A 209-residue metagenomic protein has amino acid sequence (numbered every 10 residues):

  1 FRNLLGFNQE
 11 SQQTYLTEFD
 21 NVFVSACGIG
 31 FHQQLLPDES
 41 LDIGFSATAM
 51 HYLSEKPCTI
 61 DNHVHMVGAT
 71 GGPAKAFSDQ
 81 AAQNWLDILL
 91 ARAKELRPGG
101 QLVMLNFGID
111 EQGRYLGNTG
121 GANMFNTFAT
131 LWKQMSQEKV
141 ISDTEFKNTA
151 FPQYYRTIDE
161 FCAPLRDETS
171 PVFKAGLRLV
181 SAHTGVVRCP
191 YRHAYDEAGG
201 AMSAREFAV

Functional and structural regions predicted by a protein language model:
R2-Q34: S-adenosyl-L-methionine
C27-G30, S78-A91, T130, T157-A163 (+1 more regions): A Trp-anchored, charged/polar loop motif used as the substrate-binding/catalytic surface of acyl/ester-handling
Q34-L35, H51-E55: A short His-aromatic
D42, H51, T59-P98: A short glycine-rich, Lys/Arg-flanked "PGG" loop and its adjoining helix->strand segment in the class I
F45: A conserved beta-strand element that flanks and buttresses the S-adenosyl-L-methionine
T48-A49, L165: Short catalytic micro-motifs in class I SAM-dependent methyltransferases
E55-C58, Y115-L116: Short, solvent-exposed loop/turn and secondary-structure capping segments
P98-V209: Substrate-binding/catalytic lobe of Class I Rossmann-like enzymes that use SAM or dcSAM, i.e., the mid-to-C-terminal
